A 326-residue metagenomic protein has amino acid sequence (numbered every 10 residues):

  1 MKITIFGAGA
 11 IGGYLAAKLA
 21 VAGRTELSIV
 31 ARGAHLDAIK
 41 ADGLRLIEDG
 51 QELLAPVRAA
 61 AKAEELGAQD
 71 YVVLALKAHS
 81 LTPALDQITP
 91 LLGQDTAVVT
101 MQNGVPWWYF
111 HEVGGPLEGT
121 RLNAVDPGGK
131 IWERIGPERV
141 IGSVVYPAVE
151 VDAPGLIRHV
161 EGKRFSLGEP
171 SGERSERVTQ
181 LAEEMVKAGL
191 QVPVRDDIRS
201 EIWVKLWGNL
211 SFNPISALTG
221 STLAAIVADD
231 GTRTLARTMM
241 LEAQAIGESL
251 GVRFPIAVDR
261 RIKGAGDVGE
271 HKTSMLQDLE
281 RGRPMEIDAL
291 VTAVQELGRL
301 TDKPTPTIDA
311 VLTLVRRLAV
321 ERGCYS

Functional and structural regions predicted by a protein language model:
M1-E52: NAD(P)+-binding Rossmann beta1-loop-alpha1 motif at the extreme N-terminus of oxidoreductases
E26, A225, R233-S326: NAD(P)-dependent Rossmann-like dehydrogenase/reductase catalytic/cofactor-binding core
I29-A31, L167, Q295: Short internal beta-strands
A38, L91, D126, W132-K205 (+1 more regions): Internal alpha-helical scaffold of NAD(P)-dependent oxidoreductase catalytic cores
L53-D152: Rossmann-like NAD(P)(H) cofactor-binding subdomain of soluble oxidoreductases
L92, P106-E118, I157-E169, G220-A225 (+1 more regions): Helix-loop-beta segment of a Rossmann-like dinucleotide-binding subdomain
